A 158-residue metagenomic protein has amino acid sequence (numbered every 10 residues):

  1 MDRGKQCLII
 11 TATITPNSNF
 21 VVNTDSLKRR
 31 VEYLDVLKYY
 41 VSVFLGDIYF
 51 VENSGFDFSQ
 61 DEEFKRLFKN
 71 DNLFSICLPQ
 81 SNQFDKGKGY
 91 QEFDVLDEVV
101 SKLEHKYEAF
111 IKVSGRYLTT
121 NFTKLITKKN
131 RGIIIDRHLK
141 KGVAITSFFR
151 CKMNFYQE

Functional and structural regions predicted by a protein language model:
M1-E158: ER/Golgi luminal nucleotide-sugar-dependent glycosyltransferases, focusing on the catalytic module
